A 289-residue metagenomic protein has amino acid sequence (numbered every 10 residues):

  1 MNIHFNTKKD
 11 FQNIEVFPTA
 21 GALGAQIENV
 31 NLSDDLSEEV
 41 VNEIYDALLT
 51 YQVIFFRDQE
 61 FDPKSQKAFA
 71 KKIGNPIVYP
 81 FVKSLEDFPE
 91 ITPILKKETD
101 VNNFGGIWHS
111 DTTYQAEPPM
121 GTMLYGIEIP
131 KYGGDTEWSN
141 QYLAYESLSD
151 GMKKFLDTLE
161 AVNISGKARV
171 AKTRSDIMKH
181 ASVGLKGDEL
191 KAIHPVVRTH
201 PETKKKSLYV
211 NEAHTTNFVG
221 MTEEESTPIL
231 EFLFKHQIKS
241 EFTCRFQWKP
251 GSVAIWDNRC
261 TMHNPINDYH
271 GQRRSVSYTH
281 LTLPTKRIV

Functional and structural regions predicted by a protein language model:
N2-T136, A168-A171, L190, V196-P201 (+4 more regions): Non-heme Fe(II)-dependent double-stranded beta-helix
Q59, R259-C260: Short, surface-exposed secondary-structure boundary micro-motifs
H109, C260-H263: Histidine-centered metal-chelating micro-motifs
Y114, F218, C244-R245, M262-Y269: Short beta-strand His + acidic residue motifs that chelate non-heme Fe in jelly-roll/DSBH and cupin folds
E137, Y142-V253: Double-stranded beta-helix
N267-Y278: Short, compositionally biased
T279-T285: Conserved small/polar residues in nucleotide/adenosyl-binding loops
